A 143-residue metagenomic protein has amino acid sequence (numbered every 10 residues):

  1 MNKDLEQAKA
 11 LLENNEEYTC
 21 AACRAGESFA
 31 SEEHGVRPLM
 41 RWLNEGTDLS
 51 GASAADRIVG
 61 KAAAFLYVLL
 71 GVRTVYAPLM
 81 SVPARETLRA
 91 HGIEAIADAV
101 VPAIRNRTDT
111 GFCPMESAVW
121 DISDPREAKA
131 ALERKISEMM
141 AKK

Functional and structural regions predicted by a protein language model:
M1-P78, D98-V101, R105-P114: Conserved mixed alpha/beta catalytic, RNA-binding, or beta-rich assembly cores of soluble enzyme, regulatory
L70-R73, R85-K143: C-terminal binding/interaction regions
L79-P83: Short, polar loop motifs at secondary-structure junctions
